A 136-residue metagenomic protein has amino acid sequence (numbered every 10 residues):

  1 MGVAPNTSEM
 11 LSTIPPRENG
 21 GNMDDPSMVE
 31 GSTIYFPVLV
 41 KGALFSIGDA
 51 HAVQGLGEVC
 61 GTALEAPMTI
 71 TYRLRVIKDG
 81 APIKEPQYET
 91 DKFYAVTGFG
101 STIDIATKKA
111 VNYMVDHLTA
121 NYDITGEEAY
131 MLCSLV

Functional and structural regions predicted by a protein language model:
M1-E30, Y35: Intrinsically disordered, low-complexity linker/loop segments enriched in Gly/Pro and charged/polar residues
P26, T33-Y35, T71-R73, Y94 (+1 more regions): Structural motif
G42-A52: Short, Lys/Arg- and Gly-enriched loop/turn segments at beta-strand edges
Q54-V76: Short peripheral tails and domain-boundary helices/loops at the edges of structured domains
K78-L132: A hydrophobic, small-residue-rich beta->alpha segment in the mid-to-C-terminal subdomain of diverse proteins
